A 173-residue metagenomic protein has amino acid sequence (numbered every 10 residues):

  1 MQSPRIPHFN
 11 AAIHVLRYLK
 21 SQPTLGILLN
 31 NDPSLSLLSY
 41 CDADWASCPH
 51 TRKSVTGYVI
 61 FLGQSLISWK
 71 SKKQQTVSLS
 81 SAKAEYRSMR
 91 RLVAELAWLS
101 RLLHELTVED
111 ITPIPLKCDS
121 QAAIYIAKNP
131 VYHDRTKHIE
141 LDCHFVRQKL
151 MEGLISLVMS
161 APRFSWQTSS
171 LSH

Functional and structural regions predicted by a protein language model:
M1-G26, A161, S169-S172: C-terminal reverse transcriptase regions that engage the nucleic-acid substrate
R17-C41: Structured nucleic-acid-interacting core domains from mobile-element enzymes and related host factors, especially RNase
Q22-I27, S47, I67, E152-V158: Short helix-interrupting loop/turn segments at helix-coil junctions
L28, S39-Y40, V59-F61, S68 (+1 more regions): Structured core elements
S34-S36, S54, L66, K72-H173: RNase H-like nuclease module associated with reverse transcription
D44, C48-Q64: Acidic, metal-ligating active-site segments
